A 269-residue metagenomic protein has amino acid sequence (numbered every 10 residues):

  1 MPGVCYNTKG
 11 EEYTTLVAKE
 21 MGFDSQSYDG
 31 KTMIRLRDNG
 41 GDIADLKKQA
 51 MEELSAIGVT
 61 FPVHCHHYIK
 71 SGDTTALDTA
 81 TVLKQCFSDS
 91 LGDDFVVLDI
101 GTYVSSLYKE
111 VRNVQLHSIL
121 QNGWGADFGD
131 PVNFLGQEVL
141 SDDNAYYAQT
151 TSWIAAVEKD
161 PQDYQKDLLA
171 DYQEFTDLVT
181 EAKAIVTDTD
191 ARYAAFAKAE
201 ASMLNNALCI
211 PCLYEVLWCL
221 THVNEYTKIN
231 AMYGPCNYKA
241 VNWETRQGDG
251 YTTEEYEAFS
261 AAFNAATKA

Functional and structural regions predicted by a protein language model:
G3-G41, S55-V59, K109-Q115, G136-T180 (+1 more regions): Short, solvent-exposed loop/beta-turn-alpha elements that line the ligand-binding surface or hinge of extracytoplasmic
E20-A126, D171, L217: Ligand/substrate-recognition segments at binding pockets and active sites
D45-S71, L168-V223: Bilobed periplasmic-binding protein-like "clamshell/Venus-flytrap" ligand-binding domains
L77-T81, P131-L135, V223-E225: Short, solvent-exposed loop/turn and secondary-structure capping segments
S88-G92, R112, G125, N133 (+5 more regions): Hydrophobic alpha-helix feature that most strongly marks membrane-spanning transmembrane helices and their immediate
D127-G129, I229: Short, charged/polar, Gly/Pro-enriched secondary-structure boundary elements
R246-A269: Beta-rich interaction/scaffold domains
